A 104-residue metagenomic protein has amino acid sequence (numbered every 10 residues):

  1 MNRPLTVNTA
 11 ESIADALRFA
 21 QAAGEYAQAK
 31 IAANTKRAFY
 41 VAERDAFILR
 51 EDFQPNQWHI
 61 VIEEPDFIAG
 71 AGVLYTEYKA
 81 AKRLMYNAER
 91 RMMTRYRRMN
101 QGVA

Functional and structural regions predicted by a protein language model:
M1-N8, M99-A104: Short intrinsically disordered terminal tails
N2, L17, L49, R90 (+1 more regions): Short, intrinsically disordered low-complexity segments
P4-A42, Y75-E77: Short, charge/polar-rich alpha-helical segments
A32-E63: Extended alpha-helical coiled-coil "stalk/arm" regions that act as elongated linkers or oligomerization scaffolds
Q54-K82: Short, glycine/alanine-rich amphipathic alpha-helical segment that often forms an alpha-turn-alpha hairpin
V73-A104: Short, compact, well-ordered microdomains
